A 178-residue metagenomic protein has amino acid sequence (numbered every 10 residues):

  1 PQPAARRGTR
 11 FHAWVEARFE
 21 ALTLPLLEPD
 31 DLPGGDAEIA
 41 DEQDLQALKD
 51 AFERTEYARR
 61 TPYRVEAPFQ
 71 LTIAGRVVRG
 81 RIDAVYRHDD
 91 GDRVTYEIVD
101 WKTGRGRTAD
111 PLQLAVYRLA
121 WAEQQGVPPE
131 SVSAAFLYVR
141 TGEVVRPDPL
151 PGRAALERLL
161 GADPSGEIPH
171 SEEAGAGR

Functional and structural regions predicted by a protein language model:
P1-I82, Y86-R87, G177-R178: Nuclease catalytic cores
P3, Y57, A109, G126-P129: Short, surface-exposed helix-loop/turn micro-motifs enriched in polar/charged residues
A5, T9, F69-Q124: Non-catalytic protein-protein interaction segments used by genome-maintenance enzymes to assemble and couple activities
A13, A17, V116-L119, T141: Residue-level signal for well-ordered alpha-helical scaffold segments within enzymatic catalytic domains
E16, T23-L32, V94-V99, L137-G142: Short acidic (Asp/Glu) and glycine-rich catalytic loops that position anionic groups and cofactors
P62, T95-E97, S133: Beta-sheet entry/capping signal
W121-R178: Metal-dependent nuclease catalytic regions and adjoining charged, substrate-binding loops involved in nucleic-acid end
